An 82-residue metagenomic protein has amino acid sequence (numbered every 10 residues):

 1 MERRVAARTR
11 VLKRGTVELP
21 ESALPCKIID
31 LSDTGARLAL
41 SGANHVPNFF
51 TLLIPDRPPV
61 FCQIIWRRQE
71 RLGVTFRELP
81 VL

Functional and structural regions predicted by a protein language model:
M1-L82: Structured alpha-helical
